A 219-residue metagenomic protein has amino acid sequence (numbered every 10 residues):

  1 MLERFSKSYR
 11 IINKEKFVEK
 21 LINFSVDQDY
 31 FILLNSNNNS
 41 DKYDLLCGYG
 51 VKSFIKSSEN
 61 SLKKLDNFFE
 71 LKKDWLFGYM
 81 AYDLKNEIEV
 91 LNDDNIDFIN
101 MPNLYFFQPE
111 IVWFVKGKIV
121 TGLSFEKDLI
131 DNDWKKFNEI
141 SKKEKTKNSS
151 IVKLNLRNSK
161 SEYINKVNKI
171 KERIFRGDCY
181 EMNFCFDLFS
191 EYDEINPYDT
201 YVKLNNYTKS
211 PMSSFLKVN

Functional and structural regions predicted by a protein language model:
M1-N219: Extended alpha-helical targeting/anchoring segments, especially N-terminal organellar/secretory targeting helices
